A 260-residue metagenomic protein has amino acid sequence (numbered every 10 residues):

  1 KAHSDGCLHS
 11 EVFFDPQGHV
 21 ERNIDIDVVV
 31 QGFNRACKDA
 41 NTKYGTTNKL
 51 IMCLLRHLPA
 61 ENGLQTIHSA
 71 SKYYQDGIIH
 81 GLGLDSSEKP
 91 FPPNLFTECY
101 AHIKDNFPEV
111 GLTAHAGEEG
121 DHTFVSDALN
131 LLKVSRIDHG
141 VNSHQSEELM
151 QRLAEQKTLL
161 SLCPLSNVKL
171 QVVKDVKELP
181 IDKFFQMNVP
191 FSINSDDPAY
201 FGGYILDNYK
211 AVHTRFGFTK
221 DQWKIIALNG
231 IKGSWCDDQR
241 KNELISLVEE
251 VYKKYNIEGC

Functional and structural regions predicted by a protein language model:
K1-F13, Q31-T42, S161: Alpha-helical scaffold segments that flank or form the walls of functional sites
K1-R22, T47-C53: Divalent metal-dependent hydrolysis catalytic cores, especially in the metallo-beta-lactamase
C7-S10, Y44-L50, Q75-H80, P108-V110 (+3 more regions): Short, well-ordered coil/turn segments that N-cap beta-strands
V28, T66-I67, F96-Y100, K174-K183: Charged helix-capping and loop-helix junction motifs
H80-P93, T97-V172: Active-site core of metal-dependent hydrolases
G111-E119, V189-Y204: Short acidic/histidine-rich active-site segments
K133, D138-V141, S146-S195, G203 (+1 more regions): Active-site neighborhoods of metal-dependent hydrolases
G217-C260: Mid-to-C-terminal alpha-helical segments outside catalytic/metal-binding sites
